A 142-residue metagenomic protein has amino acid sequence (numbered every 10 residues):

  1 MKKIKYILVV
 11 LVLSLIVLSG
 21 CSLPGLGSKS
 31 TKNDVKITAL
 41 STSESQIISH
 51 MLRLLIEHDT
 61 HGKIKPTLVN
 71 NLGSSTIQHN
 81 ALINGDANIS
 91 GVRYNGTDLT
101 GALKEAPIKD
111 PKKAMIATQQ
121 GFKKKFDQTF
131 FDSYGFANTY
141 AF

Functional and structural regions predicted by a protein language model:
M1-L8: Bacterial N-terminal signal peptides that target proteins for export
V17-G20: C-terminal motif of bacterial Sec signal peptides marking the signal peptidase cleavage site
S22-G25: Bacterial signal peptide processing site
K29-E44, L52, I64-N70: Short, well-ordered beta-strand elements
K32, G73, N84, K125 (+1 more regions): Extracytoplasmic
H50, L55, T76-A87, L103-E105: Short helices/loops that flank or line small-molecule/ion binding pockets
S74-S75, G85-D98, M115: Beta->alpha turn/N-cap motifs
N95-F142: Contiguous mixed-secondary-structure segments that line small-molecule binding/active-site clefts of soluble domains
